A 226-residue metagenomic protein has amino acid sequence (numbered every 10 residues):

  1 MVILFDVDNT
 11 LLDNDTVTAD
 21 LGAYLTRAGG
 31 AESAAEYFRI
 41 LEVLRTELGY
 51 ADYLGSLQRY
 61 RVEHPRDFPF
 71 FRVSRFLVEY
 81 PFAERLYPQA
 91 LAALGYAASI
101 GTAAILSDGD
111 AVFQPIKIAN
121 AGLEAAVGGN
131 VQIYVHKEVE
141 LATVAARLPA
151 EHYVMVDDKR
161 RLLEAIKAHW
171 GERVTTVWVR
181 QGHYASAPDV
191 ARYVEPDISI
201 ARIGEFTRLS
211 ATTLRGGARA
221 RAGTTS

Functional and structural regions predicted by a protein language model:
M1-I40, V62-E63: Active-site neighborhood of HAD-like aspartate-dependent phosphohydrolases
D6-V7, L106, V156, V179: Short hydrophobic segments within beta-strands
T10, V17, A111-V112, R161 (+1 more regions): Conserved Rossmann-like nucleotide-cofactor binding loop
V17, A28-A31, L41-V78: A metal-dependent, Asp-based hydrolase signature
L54-G55, R75-I105, E138-A142: Short, acidic loop-to-helix structural element flanking the phosphoryl-transfer center in phosphate-processing enzymes
Y87, S107-G109, K159: Helix N-cap/beta->alpha junction signal
L94-A104, D108-I133: Substrate-recognition/cap helix-loop segment adjacent to the acidic, metal-dependent catalytic center of Asp-based
A119-M155, K159-S226: Asp-based, Mg2+/Mn2+-dependent phosphohydrolase catalytic module
